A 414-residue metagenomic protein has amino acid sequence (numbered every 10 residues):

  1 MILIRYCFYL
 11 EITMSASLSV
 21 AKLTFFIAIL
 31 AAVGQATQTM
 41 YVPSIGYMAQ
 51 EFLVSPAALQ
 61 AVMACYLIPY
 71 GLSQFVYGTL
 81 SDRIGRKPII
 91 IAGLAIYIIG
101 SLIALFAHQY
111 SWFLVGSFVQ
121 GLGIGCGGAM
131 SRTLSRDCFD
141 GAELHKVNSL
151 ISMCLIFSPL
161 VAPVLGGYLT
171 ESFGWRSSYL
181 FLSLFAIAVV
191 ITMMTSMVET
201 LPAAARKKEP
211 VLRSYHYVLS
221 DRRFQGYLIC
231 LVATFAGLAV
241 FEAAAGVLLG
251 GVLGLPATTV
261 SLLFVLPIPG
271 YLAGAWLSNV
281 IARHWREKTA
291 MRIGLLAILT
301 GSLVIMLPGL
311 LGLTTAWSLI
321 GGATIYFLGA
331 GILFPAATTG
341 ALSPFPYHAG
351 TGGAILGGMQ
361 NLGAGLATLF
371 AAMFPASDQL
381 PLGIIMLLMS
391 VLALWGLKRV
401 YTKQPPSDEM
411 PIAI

Functional and structural regions predicted by a protein language model:
S15-A16, V198-L228: Juxtamembrane intracellular "pre-TM" segments in multi-pass secondary transporters
K22-P56, Y77, F241-G246: Extracytoplasmic
L53, G85, F106-W112, G123 (+1 more regions): Helix-breaking motifs and short loop linkers at transmembrane-helix boundaries and internal kinks in secondary membrane
L72-S111: Conserved MFS/SLC helix-loop-helix module at the cytosolic interface between two early adjacent transmembrane helices
I96, G100-I103, S111-V119, W317-A323: Paired small-residue
W112, G141-A142, S149-T195: Helix-loop-helix hairpin linking two adjacent transmembrane segments in secondary transporters
G116-F157: Cytoplasmic helix-loop-helix junction between adjacent transmembrane helices in 12-TM secondary transporters
G340-A376, I385-M386: A late C-terminal transmembrane helix in Major Facilitator Superfamily
